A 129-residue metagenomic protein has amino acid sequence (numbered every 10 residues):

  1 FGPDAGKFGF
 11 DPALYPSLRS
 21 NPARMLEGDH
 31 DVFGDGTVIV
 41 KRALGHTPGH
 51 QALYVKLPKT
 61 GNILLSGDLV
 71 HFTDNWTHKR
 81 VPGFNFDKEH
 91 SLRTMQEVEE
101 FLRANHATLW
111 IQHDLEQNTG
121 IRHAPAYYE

Functional and structural regions predicted by a protein language model:
F1-R42, H90-H106: Metallo-beta-lactamase
P22-T73: Catalytic core of the metallo-beta-lactamase
A52-E129: Cap/insert and terminal regions of metallo-dependent hydrolase folds
